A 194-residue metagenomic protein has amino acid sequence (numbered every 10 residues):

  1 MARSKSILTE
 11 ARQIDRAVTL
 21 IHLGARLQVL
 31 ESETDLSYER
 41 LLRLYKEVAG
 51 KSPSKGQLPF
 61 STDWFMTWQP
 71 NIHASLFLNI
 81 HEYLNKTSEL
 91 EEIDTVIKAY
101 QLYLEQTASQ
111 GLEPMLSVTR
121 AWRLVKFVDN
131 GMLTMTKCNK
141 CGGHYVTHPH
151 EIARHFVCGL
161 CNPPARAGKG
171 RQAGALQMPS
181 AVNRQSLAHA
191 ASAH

Functional and structural regions predicted by a protein language model:
M1-T19, L23, Q28-H194: Long, charge-rich, low-complexity intrinsically disordered regions
